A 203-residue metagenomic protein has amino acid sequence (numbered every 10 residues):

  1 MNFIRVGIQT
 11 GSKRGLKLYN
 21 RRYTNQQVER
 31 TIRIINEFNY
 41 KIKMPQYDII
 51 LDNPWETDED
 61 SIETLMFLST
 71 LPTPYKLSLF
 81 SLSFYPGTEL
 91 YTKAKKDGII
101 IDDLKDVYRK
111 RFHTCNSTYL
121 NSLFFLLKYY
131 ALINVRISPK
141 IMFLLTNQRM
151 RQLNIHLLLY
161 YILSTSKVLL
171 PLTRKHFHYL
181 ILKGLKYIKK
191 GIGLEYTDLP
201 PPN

Functional and structural regions predicted by a protein language model:
M1-L71, K95: Conserved non-cysteine loop/helix-boundary elements of the Radical SAM core domain that shape
I8, K13-Y19, L51-E59, P74-Y119: Flexible glycine/acidic-rich beta-alpha junction loops that bind and position SAM and/or redox cofactors in anaerobic
V28, D48-I49, Y85, H176 (+1 more regions): Aromatic-residue detector
K43, F84, D198-P200: Selective for proline/serine-rich intrinsically disordered segments in cytosolic/nuclear regulatory regions
E89-A94, D102-N203: Radical SAM enzyme core and accessory elements
